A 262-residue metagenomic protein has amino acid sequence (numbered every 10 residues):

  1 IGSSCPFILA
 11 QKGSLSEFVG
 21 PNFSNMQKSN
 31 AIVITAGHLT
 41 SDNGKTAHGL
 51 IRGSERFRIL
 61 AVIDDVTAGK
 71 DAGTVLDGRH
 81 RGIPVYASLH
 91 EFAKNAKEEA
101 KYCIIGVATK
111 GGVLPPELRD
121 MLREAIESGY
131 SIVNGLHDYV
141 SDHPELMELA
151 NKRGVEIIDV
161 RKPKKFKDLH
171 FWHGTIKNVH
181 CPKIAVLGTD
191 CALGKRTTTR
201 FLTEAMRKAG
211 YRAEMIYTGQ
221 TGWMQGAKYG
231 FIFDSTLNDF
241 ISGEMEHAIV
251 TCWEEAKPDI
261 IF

Functional and structural regions predicted by a protein language model:
F23-Y102, G106, K110-G112, K165-A185 (+1 more regions): Flexible phosphate-sensing "switch/lid" loops adjacent to ATP/NTP-binding sites across phosphate-transfer
V85, I132, E156-I157, A213: Hydrophobic beta-strand scaffold residues
A125-V140: ADP-ribose/adenylate-binding Rossmann-like module
H137-E156: Rossmann-fold NAD(P)-binding glycine/threonine-rich loop
G154-F166: A glycine-rich helix N-cap at a beta->alpha junction
L193-G194: Conserved glycine(s) of the Walker
